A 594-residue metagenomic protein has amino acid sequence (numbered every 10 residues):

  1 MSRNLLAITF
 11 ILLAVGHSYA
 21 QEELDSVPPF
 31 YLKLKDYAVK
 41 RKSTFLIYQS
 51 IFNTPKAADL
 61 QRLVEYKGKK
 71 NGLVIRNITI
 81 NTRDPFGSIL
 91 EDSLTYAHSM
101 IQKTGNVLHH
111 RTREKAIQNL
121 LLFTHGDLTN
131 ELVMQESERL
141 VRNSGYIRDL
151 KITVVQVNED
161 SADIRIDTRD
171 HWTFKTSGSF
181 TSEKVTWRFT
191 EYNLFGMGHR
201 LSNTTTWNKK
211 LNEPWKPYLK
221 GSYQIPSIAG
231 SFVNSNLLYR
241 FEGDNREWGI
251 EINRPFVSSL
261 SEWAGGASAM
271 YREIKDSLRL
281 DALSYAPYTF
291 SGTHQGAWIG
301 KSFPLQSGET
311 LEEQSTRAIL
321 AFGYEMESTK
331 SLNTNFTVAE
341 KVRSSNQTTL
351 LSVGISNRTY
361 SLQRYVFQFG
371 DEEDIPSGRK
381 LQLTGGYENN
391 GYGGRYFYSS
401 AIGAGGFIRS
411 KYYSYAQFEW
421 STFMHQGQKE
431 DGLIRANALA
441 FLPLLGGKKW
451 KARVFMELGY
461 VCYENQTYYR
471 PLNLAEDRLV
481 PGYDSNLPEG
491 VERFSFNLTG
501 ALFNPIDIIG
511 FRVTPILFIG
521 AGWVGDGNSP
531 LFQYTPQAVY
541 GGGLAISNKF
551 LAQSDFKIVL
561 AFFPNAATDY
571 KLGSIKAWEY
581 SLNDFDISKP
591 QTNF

Functional and structural regions predicted by a protein language model:
M1-S26, F594: Bacterial Sec-dependent N-terminal signal peptides
Y19-K429, A440-F594: Immediate N-terminus of the mature polypeptide
G432-R435: Extended C-terminal regions of large enzymes
